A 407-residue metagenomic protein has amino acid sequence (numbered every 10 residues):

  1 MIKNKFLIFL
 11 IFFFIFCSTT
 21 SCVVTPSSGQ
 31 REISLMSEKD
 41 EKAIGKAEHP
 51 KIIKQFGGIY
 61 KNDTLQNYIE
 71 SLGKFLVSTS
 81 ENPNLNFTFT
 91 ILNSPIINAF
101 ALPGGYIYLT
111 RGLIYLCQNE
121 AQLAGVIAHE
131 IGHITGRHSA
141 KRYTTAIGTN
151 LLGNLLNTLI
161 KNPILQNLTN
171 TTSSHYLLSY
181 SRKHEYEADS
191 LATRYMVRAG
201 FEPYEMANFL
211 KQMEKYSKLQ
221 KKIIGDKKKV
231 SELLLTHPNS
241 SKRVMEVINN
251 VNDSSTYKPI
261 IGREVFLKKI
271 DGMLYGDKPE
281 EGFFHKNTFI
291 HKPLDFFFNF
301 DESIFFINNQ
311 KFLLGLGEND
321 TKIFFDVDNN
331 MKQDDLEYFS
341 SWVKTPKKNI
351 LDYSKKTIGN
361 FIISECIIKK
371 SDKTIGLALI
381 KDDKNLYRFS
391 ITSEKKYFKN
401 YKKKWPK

Functional and structural regions predicted by a protein language model:
M1-F9: Bacterial N-terminal signal peptides that target proteins for export
F9-S18: Bacterial N-terminal signal peptides
C17-D301, F305-T321, V327-K348, D352-L377 (+2 more regions): A Zn2+-metalloprotease active-site environment signal
